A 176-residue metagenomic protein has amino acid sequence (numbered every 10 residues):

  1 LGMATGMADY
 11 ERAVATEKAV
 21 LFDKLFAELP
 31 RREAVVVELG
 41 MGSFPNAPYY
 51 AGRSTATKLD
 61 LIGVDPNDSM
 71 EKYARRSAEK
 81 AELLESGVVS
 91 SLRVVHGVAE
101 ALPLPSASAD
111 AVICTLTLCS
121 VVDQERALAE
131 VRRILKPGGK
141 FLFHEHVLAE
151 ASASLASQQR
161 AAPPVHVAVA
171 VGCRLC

Functional and structural regions predicted by a protein language model:
A8-Y10, A15, H144-C176: C-terminal alpha-helical "lid/dimerization" subdomain adjacent to the S-adenosyl-L-methionine
D9-A34, P45-R53: Conserved alpha-helix/loop element of class I SAM-dependent methyltransferases that forms part of the SAM/SAH-binding
V35-A101: Class I SAM-dependent methyltransferase SAM/SAH-binding core
D65-P66, D123, H146: Short beta->alpha hinge that forms the Motif I/post-I loop of the SAM-binding pocket
E100-V112: A short acidic, Gly/Pro-enriched loop at the edge of an enzyme's catalytic core that lines a small-molecule cofactor
D110-D123: A short SAM/SAH-binding and catalytic strip from SAM-dependent methyltransferases
E125-P137: A short glycine-rich, Lys/Arg-flanked "PGG" loop and its adjoining helix->strand segment in the class I
